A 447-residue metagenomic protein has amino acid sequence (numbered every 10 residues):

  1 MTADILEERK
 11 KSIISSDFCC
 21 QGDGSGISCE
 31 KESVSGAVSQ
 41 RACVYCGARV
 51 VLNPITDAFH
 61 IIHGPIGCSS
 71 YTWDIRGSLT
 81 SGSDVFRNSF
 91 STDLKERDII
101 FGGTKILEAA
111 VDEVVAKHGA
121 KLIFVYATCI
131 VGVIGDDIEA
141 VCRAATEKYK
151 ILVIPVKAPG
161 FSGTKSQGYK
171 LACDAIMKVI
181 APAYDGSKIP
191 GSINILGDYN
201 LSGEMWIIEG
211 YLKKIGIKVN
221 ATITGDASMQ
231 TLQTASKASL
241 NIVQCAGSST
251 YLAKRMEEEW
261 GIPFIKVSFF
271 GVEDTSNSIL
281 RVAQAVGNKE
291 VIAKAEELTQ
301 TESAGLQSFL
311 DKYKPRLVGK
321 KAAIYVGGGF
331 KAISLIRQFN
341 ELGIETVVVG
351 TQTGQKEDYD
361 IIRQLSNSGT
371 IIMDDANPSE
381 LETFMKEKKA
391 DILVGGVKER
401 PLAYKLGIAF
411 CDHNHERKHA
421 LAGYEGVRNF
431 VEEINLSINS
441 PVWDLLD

Functional and structural regions predicted by a protein language model:
M1-D447: An N-terminal assembly and electron-transfer interface module characteristic of large anaerobic redox and radical
